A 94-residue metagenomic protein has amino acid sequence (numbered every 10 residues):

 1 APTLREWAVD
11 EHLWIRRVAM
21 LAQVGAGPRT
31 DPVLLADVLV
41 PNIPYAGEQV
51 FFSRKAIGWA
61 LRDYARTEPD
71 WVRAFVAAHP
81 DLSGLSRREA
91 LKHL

Functional and structural regions predicted by a protein language model:
A1-L94: Alpha-helical scaffold domains
